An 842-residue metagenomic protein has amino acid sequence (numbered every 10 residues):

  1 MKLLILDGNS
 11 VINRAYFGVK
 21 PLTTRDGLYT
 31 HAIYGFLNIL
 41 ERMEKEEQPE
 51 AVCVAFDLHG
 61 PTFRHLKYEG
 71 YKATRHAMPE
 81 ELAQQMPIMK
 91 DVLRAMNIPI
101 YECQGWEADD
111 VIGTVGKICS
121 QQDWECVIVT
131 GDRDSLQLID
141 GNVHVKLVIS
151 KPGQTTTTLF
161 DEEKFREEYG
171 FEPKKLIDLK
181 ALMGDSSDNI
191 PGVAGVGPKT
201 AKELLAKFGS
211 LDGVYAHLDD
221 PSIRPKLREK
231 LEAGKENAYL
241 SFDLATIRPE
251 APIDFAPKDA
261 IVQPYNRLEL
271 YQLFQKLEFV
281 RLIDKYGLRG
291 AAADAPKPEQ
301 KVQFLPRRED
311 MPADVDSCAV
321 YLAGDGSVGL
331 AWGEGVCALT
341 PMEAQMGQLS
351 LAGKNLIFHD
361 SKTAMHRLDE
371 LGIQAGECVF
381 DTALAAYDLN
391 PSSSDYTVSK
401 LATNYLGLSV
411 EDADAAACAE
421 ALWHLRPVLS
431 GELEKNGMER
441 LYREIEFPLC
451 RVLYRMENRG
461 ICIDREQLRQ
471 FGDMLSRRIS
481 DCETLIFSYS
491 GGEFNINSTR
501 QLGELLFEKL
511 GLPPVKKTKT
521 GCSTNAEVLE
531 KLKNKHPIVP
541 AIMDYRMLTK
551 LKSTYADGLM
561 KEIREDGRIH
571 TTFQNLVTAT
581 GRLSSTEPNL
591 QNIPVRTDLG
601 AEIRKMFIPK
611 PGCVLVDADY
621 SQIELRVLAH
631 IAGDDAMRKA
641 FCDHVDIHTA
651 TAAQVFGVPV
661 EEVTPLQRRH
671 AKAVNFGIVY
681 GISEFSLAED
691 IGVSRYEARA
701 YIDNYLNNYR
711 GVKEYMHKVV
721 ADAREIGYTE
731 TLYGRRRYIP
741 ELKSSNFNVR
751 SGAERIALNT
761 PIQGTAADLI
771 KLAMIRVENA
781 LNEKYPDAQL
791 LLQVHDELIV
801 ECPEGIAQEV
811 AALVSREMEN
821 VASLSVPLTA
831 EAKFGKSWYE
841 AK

Functional and structural regions predicted by a protein language model:
L3-L4, G8, R14-C53, E69-G70 (+5 more regions): Conserved RNase H-like, two-metal-ion catalytic cores of nucleic-acid enzymes
L22-T24, A73-E250: Extended two-metal-dependent nuclease catalytic cores across DNA- and RNA-processing enzymes
P152-K180, S187, Q300, G326-L453 (+2 more regions): Active-site-proximal helix-loop-helix substrate-binding element of RNase H-like nuclease domains
G234-A344, L356-S361, C418-V595, V614 (+6 more regions): Conserved "right-hand" nucleotidyltransferase catalytic core of DNA-directed polymerases
A331-E334, D360, A383-E411, A416 (+2 more regions): Function-dense linear segments that define catalytic or interfacial modules in macromolecule-processing proteins
L433-I445, L449, L769-V794, L798: Active-site palm subdomain of RNA-directed nucleic acid polymerases
N458, H570-T571, N575-T578, A653-P786 (+2 more regions): Conserved catalytic core of nucleic-acid polymerases
R477-S480, T484, S488-P540, N707-R755 (+2 more regions): C-terminal polymerase-core module
